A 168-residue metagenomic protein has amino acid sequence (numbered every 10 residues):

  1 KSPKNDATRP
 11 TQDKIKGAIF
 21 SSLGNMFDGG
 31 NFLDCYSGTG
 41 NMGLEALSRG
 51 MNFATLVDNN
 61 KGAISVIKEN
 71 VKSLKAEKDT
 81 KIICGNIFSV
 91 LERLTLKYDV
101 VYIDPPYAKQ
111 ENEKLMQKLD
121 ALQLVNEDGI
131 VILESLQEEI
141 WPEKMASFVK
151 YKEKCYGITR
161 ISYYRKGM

Functional and structural regions predicted by a protein language model:
K1-M168: Class I S-adenosyl-L-methionine-dependent methyltransferase catalytic core
